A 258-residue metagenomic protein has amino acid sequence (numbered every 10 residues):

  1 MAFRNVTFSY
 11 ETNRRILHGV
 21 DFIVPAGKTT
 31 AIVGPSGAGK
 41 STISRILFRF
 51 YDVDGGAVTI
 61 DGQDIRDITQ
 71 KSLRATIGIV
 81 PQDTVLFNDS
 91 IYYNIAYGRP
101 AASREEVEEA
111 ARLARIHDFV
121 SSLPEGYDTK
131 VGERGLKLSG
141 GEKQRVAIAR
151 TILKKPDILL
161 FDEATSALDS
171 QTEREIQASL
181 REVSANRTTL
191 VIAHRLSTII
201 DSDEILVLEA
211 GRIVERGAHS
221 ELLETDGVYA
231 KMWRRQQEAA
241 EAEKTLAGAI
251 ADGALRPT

Functional and structural regions predicted by a protein language model:
M1-T258: ABC-type nucleotide-binding domain
